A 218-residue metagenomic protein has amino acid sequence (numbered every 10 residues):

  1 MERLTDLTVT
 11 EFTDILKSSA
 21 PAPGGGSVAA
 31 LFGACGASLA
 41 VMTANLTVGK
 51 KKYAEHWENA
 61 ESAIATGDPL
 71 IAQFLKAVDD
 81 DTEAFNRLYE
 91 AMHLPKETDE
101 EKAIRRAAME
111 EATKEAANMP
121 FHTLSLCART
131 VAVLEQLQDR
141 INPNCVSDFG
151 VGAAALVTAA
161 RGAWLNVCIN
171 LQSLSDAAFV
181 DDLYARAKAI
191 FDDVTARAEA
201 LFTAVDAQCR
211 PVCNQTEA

Functional and structural regions predicted by a protein language model:
E2-L7, H122, I169-N170: Polytopic transmembrane helical bundles with strong interfacial aromatic enrichment
L4-P23: Short, hydrophobic/aliphatic alpha-helical segments
S18-V41, C145-A163: Conserved phosphate/anionic-ligand binding catalytic regions in large, soluble enzymes, centered on
M42-A54: Transmembrane signal-anchor/signal-peptide helices with a preference for the extracytoplasmic
K51-E90, I190-D192, R197: A structural-propensity feature for long, helix-poor, extended segments
D80-P95, A198-A218: Long, charge-rich low-complexity segments
D81, F85-T158: Amphipathic alpha-helical interface segments
T130-V133, C145-P211, Q215: Preference for long, well-ordered alpha-helical segments
